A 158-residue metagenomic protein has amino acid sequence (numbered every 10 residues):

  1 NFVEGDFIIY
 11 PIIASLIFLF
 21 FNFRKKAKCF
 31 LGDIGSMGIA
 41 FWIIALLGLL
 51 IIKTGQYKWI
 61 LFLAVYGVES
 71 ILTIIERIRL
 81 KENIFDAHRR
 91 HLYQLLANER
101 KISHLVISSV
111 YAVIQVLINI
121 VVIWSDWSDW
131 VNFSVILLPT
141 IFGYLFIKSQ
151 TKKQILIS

Functional and structural regions predicted by a protein language model:
N1-S158: Alpha-helical transmembrane segments
